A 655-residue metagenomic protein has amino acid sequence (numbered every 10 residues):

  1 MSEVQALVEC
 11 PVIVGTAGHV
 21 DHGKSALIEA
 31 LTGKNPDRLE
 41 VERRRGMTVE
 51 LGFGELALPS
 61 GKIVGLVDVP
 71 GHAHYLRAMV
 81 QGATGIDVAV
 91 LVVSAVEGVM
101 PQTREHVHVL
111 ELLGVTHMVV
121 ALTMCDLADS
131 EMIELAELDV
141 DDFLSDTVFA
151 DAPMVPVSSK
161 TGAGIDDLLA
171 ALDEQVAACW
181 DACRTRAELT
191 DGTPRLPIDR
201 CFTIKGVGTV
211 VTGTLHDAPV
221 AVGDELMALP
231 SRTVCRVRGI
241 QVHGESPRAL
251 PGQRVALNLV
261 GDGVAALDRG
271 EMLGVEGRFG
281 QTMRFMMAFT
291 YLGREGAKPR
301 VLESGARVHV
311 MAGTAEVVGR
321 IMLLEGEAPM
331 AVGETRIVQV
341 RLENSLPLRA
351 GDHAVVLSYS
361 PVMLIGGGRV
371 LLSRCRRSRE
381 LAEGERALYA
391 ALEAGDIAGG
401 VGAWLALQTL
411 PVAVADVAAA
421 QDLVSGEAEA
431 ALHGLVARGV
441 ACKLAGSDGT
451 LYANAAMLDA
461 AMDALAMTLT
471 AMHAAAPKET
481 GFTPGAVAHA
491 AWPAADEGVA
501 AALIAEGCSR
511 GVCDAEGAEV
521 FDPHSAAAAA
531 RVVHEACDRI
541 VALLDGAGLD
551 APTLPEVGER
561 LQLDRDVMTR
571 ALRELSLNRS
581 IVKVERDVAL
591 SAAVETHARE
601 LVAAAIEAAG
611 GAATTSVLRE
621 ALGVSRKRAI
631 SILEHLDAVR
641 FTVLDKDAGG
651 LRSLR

Functional and structural regions predicted by a protein language model:
S2-V69: Conserved G1/Walker A P-loop phosphate-binding module
A6, C125, E131, D142-E295: Conserved catalytic-core segments of large NTP-driven translation/proteostasis enzymes
T16, A128-I133, D142, M154 (+4 more regions): C-terminal effector modules of nucleic-acid-centric enzymes and ribosome-associated factors
D21, L27, G46, L66-D68 (+14 more regions): Residue-level signature of catalytic and energy-coupling elements of molecular machines, predominantly ATP/GTP-dependent
L27-A30, Q102-V109, L135-F143, D167-Q175: Alpha-helical scaffold elements adjacent to nucleotide-binding pockets in ATP/GTP-utilizing enzyme cores
V69-H74, T84-H106, E111, V115-E134: Conserved Switch II/interswitch segment of TRAFAC-class P-loop GTPases
H72-A73, V96-M100, V115, M124-D129 (+6 more regions): Conserved nucleotide-binding/hydrolysis micro-motifs of P-loop NTPases
